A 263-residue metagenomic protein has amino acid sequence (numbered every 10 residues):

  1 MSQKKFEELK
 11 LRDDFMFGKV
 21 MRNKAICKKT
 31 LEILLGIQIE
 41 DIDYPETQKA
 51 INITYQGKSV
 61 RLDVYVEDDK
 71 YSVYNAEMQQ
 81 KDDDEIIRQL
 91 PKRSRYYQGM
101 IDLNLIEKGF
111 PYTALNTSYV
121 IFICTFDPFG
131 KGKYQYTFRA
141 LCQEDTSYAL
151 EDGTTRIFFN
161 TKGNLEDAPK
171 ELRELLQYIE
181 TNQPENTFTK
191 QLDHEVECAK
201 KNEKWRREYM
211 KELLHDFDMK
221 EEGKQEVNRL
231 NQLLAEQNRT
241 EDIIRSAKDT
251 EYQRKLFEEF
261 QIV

Functional and structural regions predicted by a protein language model:
M1-E7, L11, F15, Y65 (+3 more regions): Short, charged alpha-helical interaction segments and adjacent helix-coil junctions
M1-T155, L165-D167, D218, I262: Accessory alpha/beta interaction modules
I121, F158, T181: Catalytic-site signature of metal-activated, phosphate-bearing donor transferases, centered on the GT-A/GT-A-like
K162-N164, V196: C-terminal regulatory or interaction extensions
